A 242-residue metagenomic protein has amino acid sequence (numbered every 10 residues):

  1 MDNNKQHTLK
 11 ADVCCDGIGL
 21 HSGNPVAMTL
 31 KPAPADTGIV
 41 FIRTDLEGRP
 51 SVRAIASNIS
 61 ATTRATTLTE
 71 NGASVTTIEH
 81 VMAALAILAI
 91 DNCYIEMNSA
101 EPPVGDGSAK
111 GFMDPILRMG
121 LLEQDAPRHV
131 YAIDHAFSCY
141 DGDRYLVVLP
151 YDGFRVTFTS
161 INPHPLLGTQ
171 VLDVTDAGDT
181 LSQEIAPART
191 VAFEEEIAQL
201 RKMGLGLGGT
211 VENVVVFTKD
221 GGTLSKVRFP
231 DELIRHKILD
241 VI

Functional and structural regions predicted by a protein language model:
M1-D91, E96-I242: C-terminal regulatory domains involved in ligand/effector binding and gene-expression control
